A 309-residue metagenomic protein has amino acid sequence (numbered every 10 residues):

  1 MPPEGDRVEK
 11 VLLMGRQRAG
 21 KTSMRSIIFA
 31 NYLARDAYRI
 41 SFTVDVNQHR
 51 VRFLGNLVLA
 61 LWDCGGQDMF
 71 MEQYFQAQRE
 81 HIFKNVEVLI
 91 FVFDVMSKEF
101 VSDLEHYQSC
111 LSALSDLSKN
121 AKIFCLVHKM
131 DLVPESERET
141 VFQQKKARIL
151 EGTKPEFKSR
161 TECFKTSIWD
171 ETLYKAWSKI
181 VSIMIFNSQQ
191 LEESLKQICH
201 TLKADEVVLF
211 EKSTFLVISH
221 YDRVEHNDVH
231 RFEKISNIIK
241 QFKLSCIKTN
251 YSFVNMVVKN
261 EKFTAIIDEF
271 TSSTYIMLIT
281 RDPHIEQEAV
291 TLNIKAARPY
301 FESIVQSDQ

Functional and structural regions predicted by a protein language model:
M1-I40, V51, G55-A60: Conserved G1/Walker A P-loop phosphate-binding module
D45-V46, N56-A113: Switch II of P-loop NTPase G domains
A121, L132-E206, E225-R231, D308: Canonical P-loop GTPase G-domain recognition
L191-E192, D222-I267: A charged amphipathic helix-loop-strand protein-protein interaction module that recurs in cytosolic assemblies
V207-S213: Short hydrophobic alpha-helical segments used for membrane anchoring or interfacial signaling
L216-Y221: Amphipathic coiled-coil signal-relay and dimerization helices
N250-I285, L292: Sensory/regulatory domains in signal-transduction proteins
V290-Q309: Juxtadomain coupling helices with adjacent low-complexity linkers
